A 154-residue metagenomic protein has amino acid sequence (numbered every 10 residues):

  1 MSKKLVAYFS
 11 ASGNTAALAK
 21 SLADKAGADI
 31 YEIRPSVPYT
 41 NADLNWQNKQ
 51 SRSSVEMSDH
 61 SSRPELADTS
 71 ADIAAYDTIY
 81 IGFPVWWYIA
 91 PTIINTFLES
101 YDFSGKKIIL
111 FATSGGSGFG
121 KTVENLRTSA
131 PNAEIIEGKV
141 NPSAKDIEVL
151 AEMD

Functional and structural regions predicted by a protein language model:
M1-T78, Y88-A90, N95, E99 (+2 more regions): N-terminal beta1-alpha1-beta2 submodule of the flavodoxin-like/Rossmannoid cofactor-binding fold
S12, W87, G115-F119: Alpha-helix N-cap/loop-to-helix initiation residues
A26-A28, K106, A133-E134: A structural micro-motif
I73, E99-G105, T128-A130: Short, conserved loop/helix-junction motifs that constitute active-site signature segments in enzyme catalytic cores
F83-P84: Glycine-rich, N-terminal phosphate-binding loop of Rossmann-like dinucleotide-binding domains
I109-D146: Short, glycine-/small-residue-rich phosphate/pyrophosphate-handling segment
